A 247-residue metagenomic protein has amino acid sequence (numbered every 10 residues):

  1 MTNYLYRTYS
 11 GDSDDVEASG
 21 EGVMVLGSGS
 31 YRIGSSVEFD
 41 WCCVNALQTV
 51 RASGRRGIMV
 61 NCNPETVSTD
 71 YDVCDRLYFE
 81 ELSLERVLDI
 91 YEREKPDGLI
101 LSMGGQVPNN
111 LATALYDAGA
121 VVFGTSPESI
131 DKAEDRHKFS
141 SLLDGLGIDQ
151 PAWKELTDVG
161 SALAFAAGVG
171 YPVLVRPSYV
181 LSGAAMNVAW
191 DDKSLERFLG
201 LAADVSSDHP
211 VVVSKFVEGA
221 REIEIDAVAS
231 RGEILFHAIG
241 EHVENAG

Functional and structural regions predicted by a protein language model:
M1-G247: N-terminal beta-alpha lobe that positions the nucleotide/phosphoryl donor in ATP/NTP-coupled carboxylate activation
